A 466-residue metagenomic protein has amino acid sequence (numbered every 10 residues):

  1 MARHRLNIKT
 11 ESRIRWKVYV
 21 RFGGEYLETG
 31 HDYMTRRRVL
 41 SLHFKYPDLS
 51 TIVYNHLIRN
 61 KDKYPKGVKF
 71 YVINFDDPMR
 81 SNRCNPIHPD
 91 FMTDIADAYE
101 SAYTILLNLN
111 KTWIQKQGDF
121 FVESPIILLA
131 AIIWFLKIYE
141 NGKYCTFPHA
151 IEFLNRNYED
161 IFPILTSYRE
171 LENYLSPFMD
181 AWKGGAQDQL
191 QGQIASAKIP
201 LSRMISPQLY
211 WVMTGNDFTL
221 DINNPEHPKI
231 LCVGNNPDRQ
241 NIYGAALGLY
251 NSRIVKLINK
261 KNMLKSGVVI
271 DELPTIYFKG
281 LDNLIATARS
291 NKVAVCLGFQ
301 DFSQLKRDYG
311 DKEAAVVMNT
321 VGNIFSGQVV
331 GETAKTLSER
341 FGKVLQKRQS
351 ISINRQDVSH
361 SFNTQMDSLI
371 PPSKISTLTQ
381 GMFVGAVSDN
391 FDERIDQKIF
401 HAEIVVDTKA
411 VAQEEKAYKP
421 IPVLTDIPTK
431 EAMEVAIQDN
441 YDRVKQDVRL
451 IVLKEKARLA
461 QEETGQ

Functional and structural regions predicted by a protein language model:
M1-R3: N-terminal, intrinsically disordered charge-dense segments
Y26, D32-Y33: Intrinsic-disorder-associated, low-complexity terminal segments enriched in Asp/Asn/His/Tyr and depleted of Lys/Arg
R37, K45-V293, D308-Y309, I375-T379 (+2 more regions): P-loop NTPase motor domains
I285-T287, N291-A294, G298-S388: Conserved ATP-driven motor cores of ASCE-family P-loop NTPases powering translocation/secretion/packaging/pilus
